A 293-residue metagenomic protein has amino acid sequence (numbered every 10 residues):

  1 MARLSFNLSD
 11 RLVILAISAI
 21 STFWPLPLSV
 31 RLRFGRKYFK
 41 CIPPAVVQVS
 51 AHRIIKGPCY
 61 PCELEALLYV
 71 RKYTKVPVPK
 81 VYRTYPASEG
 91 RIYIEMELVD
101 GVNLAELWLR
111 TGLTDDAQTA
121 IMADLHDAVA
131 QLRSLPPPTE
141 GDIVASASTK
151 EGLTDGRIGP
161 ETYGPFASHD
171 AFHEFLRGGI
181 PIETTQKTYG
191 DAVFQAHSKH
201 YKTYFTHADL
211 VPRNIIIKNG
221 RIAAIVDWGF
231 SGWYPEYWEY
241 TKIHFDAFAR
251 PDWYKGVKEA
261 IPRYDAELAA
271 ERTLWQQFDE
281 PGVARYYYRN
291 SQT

Functional and structural regions predicted by a protein language model:
M1-R36: Juxta-kinase regulatory segment immediately upstream of eukaryotic protein kinase catalytic domains
R36-G159: ATP-binding pocket architecture of kinase catalytic cores
P58, A208-V211, D227: Domain-wide signal for the mature, well-folded portions of proteins, strongly enriched in nucleus-encoded organellar
P86, Q118, L125, Q131-A208: An alpha-helical support segment within catalytic cores of ATP-dependent transferases
D100, P212, F230: Short, glycine/acidic-enriched loop or turn micro-motifs at the edges of active sites
H169, H200, Y204-F205, K218-A270: Active-site Asp-x-Gly
D279-T293: ATP/Mg2+ or Mg2+-diphosphate-binding catalytic cores that bind nucleotide phosphates or diphosphates via glycine-rich
